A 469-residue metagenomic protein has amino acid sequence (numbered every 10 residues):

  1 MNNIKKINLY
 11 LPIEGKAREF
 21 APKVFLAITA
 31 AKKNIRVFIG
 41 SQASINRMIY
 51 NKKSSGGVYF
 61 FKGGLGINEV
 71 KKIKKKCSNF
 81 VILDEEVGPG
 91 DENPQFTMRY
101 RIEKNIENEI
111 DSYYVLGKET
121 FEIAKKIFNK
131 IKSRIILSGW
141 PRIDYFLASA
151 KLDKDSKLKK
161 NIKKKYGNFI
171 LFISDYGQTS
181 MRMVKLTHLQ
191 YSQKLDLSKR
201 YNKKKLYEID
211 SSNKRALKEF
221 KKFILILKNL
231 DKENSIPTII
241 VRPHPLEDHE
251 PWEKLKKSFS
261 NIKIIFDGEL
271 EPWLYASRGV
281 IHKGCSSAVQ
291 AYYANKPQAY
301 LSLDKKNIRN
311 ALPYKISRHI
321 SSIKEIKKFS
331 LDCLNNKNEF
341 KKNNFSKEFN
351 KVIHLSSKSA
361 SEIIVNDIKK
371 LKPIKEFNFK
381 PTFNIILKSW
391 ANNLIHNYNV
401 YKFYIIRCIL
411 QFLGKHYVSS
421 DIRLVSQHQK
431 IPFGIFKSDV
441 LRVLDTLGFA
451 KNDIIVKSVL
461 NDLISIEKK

Functional and structural regions predicted by a protein language model:
M1-E19, R215, F223-S235: A short, flexible N-terminal coil/short beta segment enriched in small residues
I4-K160, F172-S180, E247, A288: Active-site and donor-binding regions of nucleotide-sugar-utilizing enzymes
F38, F60, V81, S112-Y114 (+7 more regions): Hydrophobic/aromatic beta-strand patches that form the interior of the parallel beta-sheet core in alpha/beta enzyme
Q42, N213, K221-I224, I240-V289 (+1 more regions): Donor nucleotide-activated moiety binding/catalytic core segment of transferases that use nucleotide-activated donors
R47-I49, E69, I102, G268-P272 (+2 more regions): Short acidic active-site motifs
K151-K254: Conserved catalytic-core segment of nucleotide-activated headgroup transferases in glycan assembly
E208, K328-K469: C-terminal amphipathic helix plus adjacent low-complexity, charged tail appended to glycosyltransferase catalytic
E253-F259, S286-S356: Catalytic binding pocket for nucleotide-activated donors in carbohydrate/polymer assembly enzymes
